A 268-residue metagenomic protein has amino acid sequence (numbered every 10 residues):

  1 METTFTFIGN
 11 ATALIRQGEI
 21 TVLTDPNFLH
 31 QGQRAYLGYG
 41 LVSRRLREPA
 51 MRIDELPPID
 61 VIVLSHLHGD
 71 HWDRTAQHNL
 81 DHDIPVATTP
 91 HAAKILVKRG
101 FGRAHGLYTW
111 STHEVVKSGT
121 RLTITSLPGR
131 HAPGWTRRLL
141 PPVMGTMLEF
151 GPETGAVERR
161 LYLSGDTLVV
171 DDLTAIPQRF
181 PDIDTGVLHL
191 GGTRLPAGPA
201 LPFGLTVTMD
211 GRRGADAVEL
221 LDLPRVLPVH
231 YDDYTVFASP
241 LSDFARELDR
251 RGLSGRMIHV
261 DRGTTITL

Functional and structural regions predicted by a protein language model:
E2-R52, L139-G165: Conserved beta-strand hairpin/beta-sheet module of binuclear metal-dependent hydrolase folds, prominently
I15, D25, H66, D73 (+5 more regions): Divalent metal-coordination and catalytic microenvironments
I20, H82-P85, F101-G102, L221-R225 (+1 more regions): A short helix->loop->beta-strand "cap" motif at the edges of active sites that frequently abuts
I20-L64, R74-N79, A132-R138, V169-P181: Pre-active-site segment of Zn-dependent metallo-hydrolases
I20-V22, D60-V61, P85, L122 (+3 more regions): Structural motif
L29-Q31, H68-W72, A93-L96, S111-E114 (+5 more regions): Active-site environment of divalent metal-dependent phosphoester hydrolases
R45, H91, L168-R262: Cap/insert and terminal regions of metallo-dependent hydrolase folds
E55, T88-R159, R246-L268: Metallo-beta-lactamase
